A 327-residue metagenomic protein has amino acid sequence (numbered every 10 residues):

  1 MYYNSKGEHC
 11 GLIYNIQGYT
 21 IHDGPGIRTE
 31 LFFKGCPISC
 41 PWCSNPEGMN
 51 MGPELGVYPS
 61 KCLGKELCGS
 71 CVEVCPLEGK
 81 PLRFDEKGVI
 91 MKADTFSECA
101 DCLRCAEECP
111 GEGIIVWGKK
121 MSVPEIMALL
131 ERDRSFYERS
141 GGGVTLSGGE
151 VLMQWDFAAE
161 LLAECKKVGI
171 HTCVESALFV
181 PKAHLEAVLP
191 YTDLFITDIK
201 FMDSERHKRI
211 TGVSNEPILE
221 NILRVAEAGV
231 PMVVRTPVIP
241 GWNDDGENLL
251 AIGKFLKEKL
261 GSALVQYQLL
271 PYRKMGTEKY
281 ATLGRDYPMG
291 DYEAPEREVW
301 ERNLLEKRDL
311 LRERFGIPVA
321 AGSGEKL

Functional and structural regions predicted by a protein language model:
M1-P25, P240-L327: Auxiliary Fe-S-binding modules of radical SAM enzymes
I13-L67, M91-D101: N-terminal pre-triad scaffold of radical SAM enzymes
P41-G48, G69-V89, R104-K119: Iron-sulfur cluster-binding cysteine motifs and their immediate structural context in ferredoxin-like electron-transfer
V57-P59, K208-S214, G284-A294: Short glycine-enriched, charge-decorated loop/helix-capping segments at active-site entrances that position
E98, K119-E125: FAD-binding FR-type
D101, K166, A226, R312-E313: Anion (oxyanion) recognition and catalysis
P124-T282: Conserved AdoMet/S-adenosylmethionine-binding subsite of the radical SAM
